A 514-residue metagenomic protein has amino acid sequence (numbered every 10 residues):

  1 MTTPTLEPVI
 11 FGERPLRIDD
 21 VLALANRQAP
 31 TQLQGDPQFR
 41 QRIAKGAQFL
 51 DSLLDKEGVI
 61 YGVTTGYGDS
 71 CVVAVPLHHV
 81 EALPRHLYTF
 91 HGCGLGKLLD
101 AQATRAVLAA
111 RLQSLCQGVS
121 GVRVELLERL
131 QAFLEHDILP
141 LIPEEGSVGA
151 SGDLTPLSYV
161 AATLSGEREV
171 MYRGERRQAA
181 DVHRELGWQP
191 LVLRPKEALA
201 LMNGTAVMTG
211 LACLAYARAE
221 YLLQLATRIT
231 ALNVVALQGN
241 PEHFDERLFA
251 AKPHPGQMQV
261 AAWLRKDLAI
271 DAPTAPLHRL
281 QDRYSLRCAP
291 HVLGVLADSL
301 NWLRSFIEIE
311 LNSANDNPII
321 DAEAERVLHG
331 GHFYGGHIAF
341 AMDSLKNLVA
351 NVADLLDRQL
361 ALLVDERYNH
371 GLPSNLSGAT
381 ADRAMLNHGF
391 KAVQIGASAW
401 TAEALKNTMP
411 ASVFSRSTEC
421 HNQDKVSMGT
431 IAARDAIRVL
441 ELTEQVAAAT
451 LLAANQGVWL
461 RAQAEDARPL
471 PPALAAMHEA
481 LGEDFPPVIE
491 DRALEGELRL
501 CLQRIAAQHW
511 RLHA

Functional and structural regions predicted by a protein language model:
T2-E57, L87-P143, V234: Glycine-rich, flexible loop motifs
T2-Q38, R42, G46-L54, P76 (+1 more regions): C-terminal auxiliary extensions adjacent to catalytic cores
Y61-L83, F90-L115, P143-S165, A180 (+1 more regions): FAD-binding core of FAD-dependent oxidoreductases, characterized by glycine-rich FAD pyrophosphate-binding loops
R85-T89, L134, R168-E169, L225-T227: Glycine-rich loops and low-complexity Gly/Arg-rich segments that provide flexible linkers or classic glycine-based
V119, V148-A150, M385: Conserved, non-catalytic sequence blocks in retroelement Pol enzymes and Pol-derived host proteins
E128-E135, T155-S158, A162, Q224: A broadly conserved amphipathic alpha-helix scaffold signal in soluble, globular proteins
I142-S147, E323-V327: Cysteine-centered functional microenvironments
